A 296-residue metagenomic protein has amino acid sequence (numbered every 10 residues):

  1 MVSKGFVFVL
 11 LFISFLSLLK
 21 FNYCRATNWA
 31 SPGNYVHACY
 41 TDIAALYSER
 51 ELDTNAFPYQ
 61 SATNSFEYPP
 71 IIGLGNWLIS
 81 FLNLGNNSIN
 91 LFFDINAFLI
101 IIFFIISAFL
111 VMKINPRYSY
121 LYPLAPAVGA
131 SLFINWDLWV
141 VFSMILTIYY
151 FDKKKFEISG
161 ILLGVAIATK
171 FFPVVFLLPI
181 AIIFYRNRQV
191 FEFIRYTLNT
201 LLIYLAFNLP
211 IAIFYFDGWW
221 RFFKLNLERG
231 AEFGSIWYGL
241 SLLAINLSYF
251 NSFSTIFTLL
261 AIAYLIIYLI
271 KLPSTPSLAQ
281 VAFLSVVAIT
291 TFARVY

Functional and structural regions predicted by a protein language model:
M1, V175-L202: Perimembrane helix-loop-helix junctions
M1-N115, L227: TM-lumen/periplasm interface segments of multi-pass membrane proteins, especially the first transmembrane helix
W29-A38, I211-S241: Extracytoplasmic catalytic-loop and juxtamembrane helix elements of membrane-embedded, polyprenol/dolichol-linked
I105, G230-V295: Aromatic/glycine/proline-enriched transmembrane-helix motif characteristic of membrane-embedded glycan-assembly enzymes
F109-P126, K154, I158, T275-L278: Transmembrane-helix signature of polytopic, membrane-embedded enzymes that assemble or transfer cell-envelope glycans
A127-A130, L146-T147, E157-A181, F283-T291: Membrane-interface alpha helices of multi-pass inner-membrane proteins
L132-V140: Short acidic/glycine- and proline-prone juxtamembrane loop motifs at membrane-interface regions of multi-pass membrane
V140-F156: Specific aromatic-rich, kink-prone transmembrane helix
